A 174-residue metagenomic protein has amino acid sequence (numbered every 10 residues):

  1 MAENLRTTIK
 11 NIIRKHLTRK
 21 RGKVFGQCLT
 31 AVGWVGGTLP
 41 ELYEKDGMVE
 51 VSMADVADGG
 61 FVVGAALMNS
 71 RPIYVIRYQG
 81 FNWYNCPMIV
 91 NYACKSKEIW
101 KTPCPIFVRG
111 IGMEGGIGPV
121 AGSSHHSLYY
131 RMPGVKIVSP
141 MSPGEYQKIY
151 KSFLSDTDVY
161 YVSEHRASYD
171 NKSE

Functional and structural regions predicted by a protein language model:
M1-E174: Thiamine diphosphate
